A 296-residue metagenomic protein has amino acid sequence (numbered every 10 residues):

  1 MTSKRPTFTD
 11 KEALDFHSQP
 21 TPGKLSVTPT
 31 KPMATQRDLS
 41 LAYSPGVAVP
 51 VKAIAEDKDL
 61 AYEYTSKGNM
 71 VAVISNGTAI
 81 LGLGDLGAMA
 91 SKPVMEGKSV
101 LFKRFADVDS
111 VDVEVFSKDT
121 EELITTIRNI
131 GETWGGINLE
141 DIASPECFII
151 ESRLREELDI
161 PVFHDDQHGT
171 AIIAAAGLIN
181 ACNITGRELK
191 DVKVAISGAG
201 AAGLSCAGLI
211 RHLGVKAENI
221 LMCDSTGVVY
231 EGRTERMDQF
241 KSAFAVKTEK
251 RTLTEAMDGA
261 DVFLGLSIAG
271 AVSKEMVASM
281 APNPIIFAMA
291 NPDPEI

Functional and structural regions predicted by a protein language model:
M1-V162: N-terminal ligand-binding/catalytic initiation module
D59-Y64, I127, I184-T185, L209-H212 (+2 more regions): A generic local secondary-structure boundary/capping motif
A72, D112-E114, G136-N138, A195-I196 (+4 more regions): Structured core elements
L81, L86-A106, H164, I172-L264: Glycine-rich phosphate/diphosphate-binding loop of Rossmann-like nucleotide-binding domains
G131, L189, A256-M257, V277-M280: A short, aliphatic-rich alpha-helical micro-motif
N138-D141, D165, L264-I296: ADP-ribose/adenylate-binding Rossmann-like module
E157-A171, A288-N291: Short, acidic/small-residue loops that bind anionic groups at enzyme active sites
D159-I160, A217-E218, A281-I285: A short helix->loop->beta-strand "cap" motif at the edges of active sites that frequently abuts
